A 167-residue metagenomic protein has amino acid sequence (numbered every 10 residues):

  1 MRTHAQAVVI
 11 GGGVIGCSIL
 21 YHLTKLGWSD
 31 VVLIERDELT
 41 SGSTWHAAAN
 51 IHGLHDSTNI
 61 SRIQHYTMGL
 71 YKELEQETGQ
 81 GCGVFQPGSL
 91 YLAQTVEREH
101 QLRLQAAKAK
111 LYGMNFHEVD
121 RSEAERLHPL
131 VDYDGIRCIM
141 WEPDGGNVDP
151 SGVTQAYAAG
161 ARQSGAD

Functional and structural regions predicted by a protein language model:
M1-I15, V32: Beta1/beta-strand and adjacent pyrophosphate-binding region of the FAD-binding site in flavoprotein oxidoreductases
G16-C17, Y21, R36: Long, amphipathic coiled-coil "stalk"/hairpin helices in large membrane-associated assemblies
L20, T24-K25, G160-R162: Gly/Ala-rich phosphate-binding loop of Rossmann-like dinucleotide-binding domains, activating on the conserved
T24-W45: Glycine-rich FAD pyrophosphate-binding loop
A49-L127: Dinucleotide-binding Rossmann-like beta1-alpha1 core, especially the glycine-rich loop that anchors the ADP
M140-D167: Helical element adjacent to the flavin cofactor pocket in flavoenzyme catalytic cores
